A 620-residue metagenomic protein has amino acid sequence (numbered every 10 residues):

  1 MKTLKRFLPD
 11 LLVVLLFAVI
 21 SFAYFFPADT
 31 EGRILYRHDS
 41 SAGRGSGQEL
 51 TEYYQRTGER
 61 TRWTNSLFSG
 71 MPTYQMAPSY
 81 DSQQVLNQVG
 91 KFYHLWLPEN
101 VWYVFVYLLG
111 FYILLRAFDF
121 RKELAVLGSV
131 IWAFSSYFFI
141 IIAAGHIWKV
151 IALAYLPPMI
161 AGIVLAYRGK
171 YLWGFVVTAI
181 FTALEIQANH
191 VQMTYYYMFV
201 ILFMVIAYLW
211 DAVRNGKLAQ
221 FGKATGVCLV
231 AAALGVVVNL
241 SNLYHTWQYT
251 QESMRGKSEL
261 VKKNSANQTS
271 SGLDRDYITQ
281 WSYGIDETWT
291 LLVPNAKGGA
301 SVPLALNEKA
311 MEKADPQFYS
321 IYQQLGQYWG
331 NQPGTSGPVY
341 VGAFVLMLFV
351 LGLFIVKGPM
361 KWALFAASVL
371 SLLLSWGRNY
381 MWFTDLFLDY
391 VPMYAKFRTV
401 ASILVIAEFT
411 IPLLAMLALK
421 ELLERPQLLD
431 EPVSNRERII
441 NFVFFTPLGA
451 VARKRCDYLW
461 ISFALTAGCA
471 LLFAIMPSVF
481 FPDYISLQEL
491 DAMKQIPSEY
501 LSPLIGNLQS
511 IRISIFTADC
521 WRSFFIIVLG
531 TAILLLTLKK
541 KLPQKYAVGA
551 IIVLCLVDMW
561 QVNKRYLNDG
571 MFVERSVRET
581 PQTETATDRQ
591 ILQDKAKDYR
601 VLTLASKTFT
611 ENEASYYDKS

Functional and structural regions predicted by a protein language model:
P9-S46, A231-H245, L370-L374, C469-I475 (+1 more regions): Transmembrane signal-anchor helices characteristic of membrane glycosylation enzymes that use polyprenol
I20-L114, V130-L153, N267-T269, L273-V341 (+3 more regions): Membrane-interface coil-to-helix junctions
D29-G43, T246-K262, R565-T585: Alpha-helical transmembrane signal-anchor/signal-peptide segments
W102-D119, V345-M347, L414, T531: Transmembrane-helix motifs of polytopic, lipid-linked glycan transferases
L115-F134, L172-F175: Transmembrane-helix signature of polytopic, membrane-embedded enzymes that assemble or transfer cell-envelope glycans
S129, G145-A154, A166-A183, V191-M193 (+3 more regions): Contiguous transmembrane helix-bundle modules in multi-pass membrane proteins
K223-Y283: Polar, glycine-rich mid-to-C-terminal structural blocks that act as macromolecule-binding/assembly scaffolds
S271-G326, L348, I496-S498, Q509-S523 (+2 more regions): Soluble catalytic regions of membrane-associated enzymes that act on cell-envelope and secretory-pathway components
